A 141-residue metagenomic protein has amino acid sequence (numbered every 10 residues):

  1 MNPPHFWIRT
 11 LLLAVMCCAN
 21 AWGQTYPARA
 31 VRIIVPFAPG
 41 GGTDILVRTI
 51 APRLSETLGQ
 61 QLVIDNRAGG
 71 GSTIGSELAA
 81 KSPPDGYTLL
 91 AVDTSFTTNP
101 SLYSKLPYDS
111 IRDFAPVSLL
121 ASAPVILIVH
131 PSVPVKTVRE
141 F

Functional and structural regions predicted by a protein language model:
M1-F6: N-terminal secretory signal peptides that target proteins for export/translocation
I8-N20: Bacterial N-terminal signal peptides
A19-W22, T137: Generic detector of short, well-ordered, non-transmembrane alpha-helical segments enriched in hydrophobic residues
G23-R112: N-terminal (or domain-start) structured segment
K81-G86, S101-F141: Hinge/capping helix and adjacent helix->loop/strand transition within the periplasmic-binding protein
